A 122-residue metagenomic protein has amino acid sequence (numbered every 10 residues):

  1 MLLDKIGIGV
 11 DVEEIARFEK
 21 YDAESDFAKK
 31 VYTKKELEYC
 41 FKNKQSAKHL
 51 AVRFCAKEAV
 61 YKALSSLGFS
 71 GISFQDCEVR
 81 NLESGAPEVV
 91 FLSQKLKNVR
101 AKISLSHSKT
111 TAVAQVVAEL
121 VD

Functional and structural regions predicted by a protein language model:
M1-D122: Core catalytic alpha/beta fold that binds nucleotide/phospho-ligands
